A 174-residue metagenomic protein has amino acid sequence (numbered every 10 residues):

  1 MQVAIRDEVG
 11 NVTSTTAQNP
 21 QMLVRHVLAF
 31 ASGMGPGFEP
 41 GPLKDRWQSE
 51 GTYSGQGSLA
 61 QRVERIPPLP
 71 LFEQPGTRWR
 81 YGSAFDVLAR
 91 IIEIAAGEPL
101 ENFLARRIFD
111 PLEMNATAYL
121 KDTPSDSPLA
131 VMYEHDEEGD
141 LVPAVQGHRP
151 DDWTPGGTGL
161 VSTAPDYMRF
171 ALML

Functional and structural regions predicted by a protein language model:
Q2-L174: Short, surface-exposed loop or secondary-structure junction motifs that flank catalytic or metal-binding residues
